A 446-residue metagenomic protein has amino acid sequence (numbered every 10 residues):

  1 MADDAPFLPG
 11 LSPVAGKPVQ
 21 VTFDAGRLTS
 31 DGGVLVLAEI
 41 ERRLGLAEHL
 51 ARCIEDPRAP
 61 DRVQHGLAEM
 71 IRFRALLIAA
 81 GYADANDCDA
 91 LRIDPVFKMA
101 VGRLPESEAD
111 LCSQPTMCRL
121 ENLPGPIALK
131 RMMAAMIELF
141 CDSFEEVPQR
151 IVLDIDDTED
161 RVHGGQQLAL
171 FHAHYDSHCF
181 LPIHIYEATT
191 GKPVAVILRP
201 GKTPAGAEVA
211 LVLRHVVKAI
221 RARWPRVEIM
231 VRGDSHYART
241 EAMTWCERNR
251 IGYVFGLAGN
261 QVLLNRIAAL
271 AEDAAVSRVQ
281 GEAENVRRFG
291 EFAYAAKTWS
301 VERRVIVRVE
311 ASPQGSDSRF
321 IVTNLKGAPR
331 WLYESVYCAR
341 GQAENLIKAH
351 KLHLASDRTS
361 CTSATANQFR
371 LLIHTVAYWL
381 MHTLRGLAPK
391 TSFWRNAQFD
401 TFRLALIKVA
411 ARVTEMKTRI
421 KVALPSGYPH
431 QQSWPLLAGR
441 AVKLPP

Functional and structural regions predicted by a protein language model:
M1-P204, A210-K218, A222-R223, R385 (+1 more regions): Dynamic "connector" segments at or just before major functional cores
A5-V19, F23, G252-A355, A411 (+1 more regions): An anionic, glycine-rich sequence signature occurring as long contiguous blocks
I40, P329-F369, I373-R385: Short amphipathic alpha-helical "interface-anchor" segments enriched in bulky aromatics
P60-E69, C361-L371, A397: Structural motif
R150-D154, E228-M230, G252-V254: Structural preference for beta-strand elements that scaffold enzyme active sites
D156, V227-A238: Acidic/histidine-rich, metal-coordinating catalytic segments
M243-G252: Short, surface-exposed basic-aromatic patches at helix termini and helix-loop junctions that form
M381-K408: Conserved nucleotidyltransferase catalytic core and NTase-mimicking acidic/glycine-rich helix/loop elements in nucleic
